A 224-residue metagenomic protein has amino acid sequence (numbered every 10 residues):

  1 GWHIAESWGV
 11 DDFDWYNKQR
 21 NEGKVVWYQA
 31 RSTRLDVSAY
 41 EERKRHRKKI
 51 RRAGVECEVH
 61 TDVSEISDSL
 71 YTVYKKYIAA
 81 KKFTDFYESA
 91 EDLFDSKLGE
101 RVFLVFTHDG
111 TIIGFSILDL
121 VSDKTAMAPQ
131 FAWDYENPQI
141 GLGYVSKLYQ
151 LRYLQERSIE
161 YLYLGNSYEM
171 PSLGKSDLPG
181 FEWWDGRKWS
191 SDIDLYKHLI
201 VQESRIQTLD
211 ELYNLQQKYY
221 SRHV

Functional and structural regions predicted by a protein language model:
G1-G9, E100-R101, I112-W183, W189 (+1 more regions): Acyl-donor binding region in acyl/amide transferases
G1-V55, L164-V224: Terminal substrate-recognition subdomain of acyl/acetyltransferases
D12-F13, S38-Q139: A conserved beta-strand-loop-helix scaffold within acyl/acetyltransferase catalytic domains
Y16, Y74-Y77, Y144, Y163: Aromatic side chains
N17, E58, A90, S146 (+2 more regions): Generic preference for well-ordered secondary structure
N21-V25, D62, D92-F94, S116 (+3 more regions): Short, flexible coil/linker segments at or flanking structured domains
